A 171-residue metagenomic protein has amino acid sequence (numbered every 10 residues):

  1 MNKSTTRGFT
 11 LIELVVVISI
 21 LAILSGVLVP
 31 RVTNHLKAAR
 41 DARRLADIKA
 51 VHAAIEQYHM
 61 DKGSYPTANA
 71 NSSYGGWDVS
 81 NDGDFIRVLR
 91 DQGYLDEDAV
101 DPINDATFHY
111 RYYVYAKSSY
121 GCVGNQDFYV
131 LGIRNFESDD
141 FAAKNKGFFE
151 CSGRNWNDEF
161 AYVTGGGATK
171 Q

Functional and structural regions predicted by a protein language model:
M1-N2, P30, I103, T169: Generic cytosolic/nucleocytoplasmic N-terminal low-complexity/intrinsically disordered segments
N2-V32, R40: N-terminal single-pass transmembrane signal-anchor helix
T6, R43, V123-Q126: A generic fold-level signal
L11, A39, L45, S80 (+2 more regions): Intrinsically disordered, low-complexity regulatory regions of eukaryotic regulatory proteins
N34-S64, F85: Membrane-proximal N-terminal amphipathic helix
E56, M60-E137, K170: Extracellular/periplasmic head regions of type IV pilus-like filament subunits
V123-Q171: Short, surface-exposed interaction loops/tails
